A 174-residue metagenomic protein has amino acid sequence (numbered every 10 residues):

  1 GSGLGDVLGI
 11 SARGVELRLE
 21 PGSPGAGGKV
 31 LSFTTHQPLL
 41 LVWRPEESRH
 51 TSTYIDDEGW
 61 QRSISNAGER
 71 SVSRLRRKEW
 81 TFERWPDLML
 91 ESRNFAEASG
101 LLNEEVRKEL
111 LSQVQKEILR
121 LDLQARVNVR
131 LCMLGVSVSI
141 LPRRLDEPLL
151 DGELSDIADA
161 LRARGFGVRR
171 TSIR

Functional and structural regions predicted by a protein language model:
G1-G27: Gly/Ser-rich oxyanion-binding loop with an adjacent helix/lid that shapes the negatively charged ligand pocket
S2, L8-I10, V30-H36, L121-L123 (+1 more regions): Solvent-exposed alpha-helices and their adjacent loops that cap or buttress functional pockets in soluble metabolic
V7, L17, L39-L41, S137-S139: Conserved hydrophobic/aromatic beta-strand scaffold that supports enzyme active sites
S11, L41-P45, C132-M133: Short beta-strand segments
A12, S52, S139-L141: Generic hydrophobic alpha-helical membrane-span motif
L19-P21, G27-K29, H50-D56: A short secondary-structure junction signal
F33-E91, F95-A98: Acyltransferase
T81-R174: Glycine-rich, charge-dense phosphate/pyrophosphate-binding loop(s) and the adjacent flexible "lid"/catalytic subdomain
